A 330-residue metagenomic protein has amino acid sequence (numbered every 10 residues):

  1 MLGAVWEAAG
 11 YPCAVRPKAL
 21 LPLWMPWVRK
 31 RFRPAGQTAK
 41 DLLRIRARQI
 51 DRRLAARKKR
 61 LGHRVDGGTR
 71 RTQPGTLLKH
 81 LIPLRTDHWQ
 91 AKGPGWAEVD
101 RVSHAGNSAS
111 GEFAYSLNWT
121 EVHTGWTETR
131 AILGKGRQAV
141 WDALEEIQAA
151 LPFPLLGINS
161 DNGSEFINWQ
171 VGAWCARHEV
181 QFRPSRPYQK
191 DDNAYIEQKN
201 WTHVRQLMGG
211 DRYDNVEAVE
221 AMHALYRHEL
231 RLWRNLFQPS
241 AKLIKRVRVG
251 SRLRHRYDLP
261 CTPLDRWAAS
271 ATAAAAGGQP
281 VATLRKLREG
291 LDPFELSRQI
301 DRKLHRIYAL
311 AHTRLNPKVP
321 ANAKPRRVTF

Functional and structural regions predicted by a protein language model:
M1-G157, N162-K190, Y195-F330: Secondary-structure boundary/capping micro-motif
